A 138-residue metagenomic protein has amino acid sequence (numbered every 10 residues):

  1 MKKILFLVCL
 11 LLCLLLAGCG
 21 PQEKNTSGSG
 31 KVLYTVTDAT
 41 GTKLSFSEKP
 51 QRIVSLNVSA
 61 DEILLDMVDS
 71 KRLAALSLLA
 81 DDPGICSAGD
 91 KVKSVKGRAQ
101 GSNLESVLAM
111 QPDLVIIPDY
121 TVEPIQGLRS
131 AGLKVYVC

Functional and structural regions predicted by a protein language model:
K3-F6, G18-E62, A109: Bacterial Sec-exported substrate-binding components of ABC uptake systems
L5-C13: Sec-dependent N-terminal signal peptides
K31-V32, D90-K93, L133: A short helix-to-beta-strand connector/capping loop
T35, R72, K134-Y136: Conserved beta-strand segments of alpha/beta enzyme cores
F46-S47, V68, L108-A109, L128-S130: Extracellular/periplasmic catalytic domains that process cell-envelope and extracellular macromolecules
R52-Y120: A short, structured surface patch at a secondary-structure boundary
P124-C138: Charged, glycine-enriched surface loops/patches that mediate electrostatic binding to polyanionic ligands
